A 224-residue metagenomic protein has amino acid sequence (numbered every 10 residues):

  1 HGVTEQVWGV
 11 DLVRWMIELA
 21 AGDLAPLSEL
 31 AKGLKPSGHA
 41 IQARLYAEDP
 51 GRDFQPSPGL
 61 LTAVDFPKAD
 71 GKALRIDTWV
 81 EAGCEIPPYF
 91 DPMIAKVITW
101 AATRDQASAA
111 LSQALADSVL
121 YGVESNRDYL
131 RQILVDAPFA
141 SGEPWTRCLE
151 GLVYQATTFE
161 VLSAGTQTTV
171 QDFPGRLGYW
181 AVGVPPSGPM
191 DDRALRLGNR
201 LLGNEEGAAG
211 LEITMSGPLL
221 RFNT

Functional and structural regions predicted by a protein language model:
H1-G2, T224: Proteins with a high burden of low-complexity, intrinsically disordered sequence enriched in S/T/G/P/A and R, requiring
G2-T4, D172-F173: A short, polar/proline- and glycine-enriched secondary-structure boundary/capping micro-motif
V3-E160: Catalytic cores of soluble metabolic enzymes centered on carboxylation/carboxyl-transfer
T157-T224: Conserved "landmark" site that anchors the functional core of diverse proteins
